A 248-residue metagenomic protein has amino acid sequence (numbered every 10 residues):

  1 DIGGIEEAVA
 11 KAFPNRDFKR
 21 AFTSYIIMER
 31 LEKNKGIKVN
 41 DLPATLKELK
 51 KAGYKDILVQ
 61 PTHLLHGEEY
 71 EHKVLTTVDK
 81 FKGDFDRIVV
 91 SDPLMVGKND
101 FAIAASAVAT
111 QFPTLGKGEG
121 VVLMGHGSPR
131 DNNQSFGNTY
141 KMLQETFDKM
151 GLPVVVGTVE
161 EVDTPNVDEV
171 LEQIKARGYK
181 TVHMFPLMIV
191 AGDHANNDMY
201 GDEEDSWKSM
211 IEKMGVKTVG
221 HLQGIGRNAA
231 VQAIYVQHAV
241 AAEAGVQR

Functional and structural regions predicted by a protein language model:
D1-R248: Extended amphipathic ligand-handling, pore-lining, and cofactor/metal-binding catalytic surfaces
